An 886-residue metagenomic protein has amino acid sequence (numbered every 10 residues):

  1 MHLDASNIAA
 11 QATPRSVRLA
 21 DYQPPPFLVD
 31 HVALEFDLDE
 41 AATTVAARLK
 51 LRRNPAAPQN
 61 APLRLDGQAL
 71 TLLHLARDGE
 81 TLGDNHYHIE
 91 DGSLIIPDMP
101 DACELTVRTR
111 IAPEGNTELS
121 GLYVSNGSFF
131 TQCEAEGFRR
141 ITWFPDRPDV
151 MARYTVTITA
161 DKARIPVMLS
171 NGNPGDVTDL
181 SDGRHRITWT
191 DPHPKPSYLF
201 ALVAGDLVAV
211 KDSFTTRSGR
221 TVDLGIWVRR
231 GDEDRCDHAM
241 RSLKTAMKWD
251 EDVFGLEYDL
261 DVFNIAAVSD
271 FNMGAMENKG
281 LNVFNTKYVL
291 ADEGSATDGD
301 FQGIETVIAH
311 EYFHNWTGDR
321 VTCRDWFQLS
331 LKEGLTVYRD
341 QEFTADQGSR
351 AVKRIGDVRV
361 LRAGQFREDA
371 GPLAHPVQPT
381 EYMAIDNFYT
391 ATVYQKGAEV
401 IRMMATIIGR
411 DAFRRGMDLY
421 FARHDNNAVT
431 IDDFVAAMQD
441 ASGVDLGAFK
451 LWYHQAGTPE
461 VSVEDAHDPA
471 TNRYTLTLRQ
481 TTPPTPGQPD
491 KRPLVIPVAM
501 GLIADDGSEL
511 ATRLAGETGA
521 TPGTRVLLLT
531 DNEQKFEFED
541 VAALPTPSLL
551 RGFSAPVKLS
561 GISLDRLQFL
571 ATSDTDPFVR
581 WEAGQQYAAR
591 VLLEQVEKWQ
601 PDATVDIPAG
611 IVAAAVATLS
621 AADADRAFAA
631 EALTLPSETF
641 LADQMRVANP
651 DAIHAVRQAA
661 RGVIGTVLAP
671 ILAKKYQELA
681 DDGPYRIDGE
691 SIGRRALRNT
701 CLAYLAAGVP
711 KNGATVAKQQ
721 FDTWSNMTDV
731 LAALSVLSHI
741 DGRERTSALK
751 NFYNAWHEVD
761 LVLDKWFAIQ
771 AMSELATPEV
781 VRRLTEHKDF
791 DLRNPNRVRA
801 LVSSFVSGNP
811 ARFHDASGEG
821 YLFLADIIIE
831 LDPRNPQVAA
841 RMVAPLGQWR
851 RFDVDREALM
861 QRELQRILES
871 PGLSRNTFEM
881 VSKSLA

Functional and structural regions predicted by a protein language model:
M1-T44, Y123-Q132, F144, P148 (+1 more regions): N-terminal, polar/Ser/Thr-rich
R48-L70, W143-D146, A152-D161, D432 (+1 more regions): Surface-exposed beta-strand/loop patches in extracellular or lumenal glycoproteins
N54-S125, D146, D182-G183, T188 (+1 more regions): A surface-exposed beta-strand-loop module
T71-D78, D445-A448, T458-L549, G665 (+1 more regions): Beta-strand-rich binding/interaction modules
R108-K211, H238, D576-R580: Extended, low-hydrophobicity, Ser/Thr/Pro/Gly-biased non-transmembrane segments
I111-E118, P483-P484, F553-L559: Short acidic/polar inter-strand loop motif in beta-rich domains
W189, S218-A470, T475-L478: Hydrophobic alpha-helical and helix-loop surface patches within well-folded domains that function as non-catalytic
A363, E539-A886: Long, ordered, helix-rich scaffold segments
